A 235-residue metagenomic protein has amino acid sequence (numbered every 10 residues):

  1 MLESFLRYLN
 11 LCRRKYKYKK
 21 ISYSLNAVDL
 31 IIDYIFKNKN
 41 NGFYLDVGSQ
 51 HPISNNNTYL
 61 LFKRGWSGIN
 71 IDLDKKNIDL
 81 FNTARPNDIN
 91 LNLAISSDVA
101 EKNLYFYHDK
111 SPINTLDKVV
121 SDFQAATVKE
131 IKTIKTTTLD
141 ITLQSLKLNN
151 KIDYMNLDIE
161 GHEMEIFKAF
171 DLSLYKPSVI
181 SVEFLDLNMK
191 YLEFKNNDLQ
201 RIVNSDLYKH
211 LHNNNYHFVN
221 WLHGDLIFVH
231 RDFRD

Functional and structural regions predicted by a protein language model:
M1-D235: Phosphate/nucleotide-binding beta-alpha loop and adjacent structural elements of enzyme active sites
